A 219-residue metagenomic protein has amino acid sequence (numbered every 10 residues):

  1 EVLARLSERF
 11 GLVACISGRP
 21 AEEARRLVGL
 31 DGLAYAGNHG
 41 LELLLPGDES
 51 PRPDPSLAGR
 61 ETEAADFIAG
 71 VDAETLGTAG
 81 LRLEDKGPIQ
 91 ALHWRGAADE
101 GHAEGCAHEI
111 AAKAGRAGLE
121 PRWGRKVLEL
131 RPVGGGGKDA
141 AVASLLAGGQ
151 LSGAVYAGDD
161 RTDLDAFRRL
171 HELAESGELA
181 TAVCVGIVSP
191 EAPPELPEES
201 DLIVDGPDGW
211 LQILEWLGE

Functional and structural regions predicted by a protein language model:
E1-K86: Active-site phosphate-binding/coordination module
E1-S7, I68, A107-A111, V142-A143 (+1 more regions): Short amphipathic alpha-helical segments and helix-helix/interface helices
S7-E8, G115, E178, P197: Anion (oxyanion) recognition and catalysis
R19-H39, A98, H102-E120: Substrate-recognition/cap helix-loop segment adjacent to the acidic, metal-dependent catalytic center of Asp-based
N38, L45-T62, R116, R122-S152: Substrate-recognition "cap/lid" segment bordering the active-site pocket of phosphatases
D54, D139-E219: Mg2+-dependent phosphoryl-transfer enzymes with acidic/Ser/Thr/Gly-rich catalytic loops
L81-A97, L119-R131: Charged, glycine-interspersed solvent-exposed loop segments at helix/strand-loop junctions that cap or gate access
